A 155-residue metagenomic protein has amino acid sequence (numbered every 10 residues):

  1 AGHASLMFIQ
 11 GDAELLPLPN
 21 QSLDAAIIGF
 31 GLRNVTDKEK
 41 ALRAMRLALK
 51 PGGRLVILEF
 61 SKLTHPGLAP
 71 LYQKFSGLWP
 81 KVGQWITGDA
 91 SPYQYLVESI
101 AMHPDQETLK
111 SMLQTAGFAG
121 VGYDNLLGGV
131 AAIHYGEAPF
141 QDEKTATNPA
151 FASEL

Functional and structural regions predicted by a protein language model:
G2-E14: Conserved SAM-binding strand-loop segment of SAM-dependent methyltransferases
E14-A25: A short acidic, Gly/Pro-enriched loop at the edge of an enzyme's catalytic core that lines a small-molecule cofactor
D24-K38: A short SAM/SAH-binding and catalytic strip from SAM-dependent methyltransferases
E39-R54: A short glycine-rich, Lys/Arg-flanked "PGG" loop and its adjoining helix->strand segment in the class I
L58-A116, G122: C-terminal alpha-helical "lid/dimerization" subdomain adjacent to the S-adenosyl-L-methionine
K110, A116-L155: Core SAM-dependent methyltransferase catalytic element
